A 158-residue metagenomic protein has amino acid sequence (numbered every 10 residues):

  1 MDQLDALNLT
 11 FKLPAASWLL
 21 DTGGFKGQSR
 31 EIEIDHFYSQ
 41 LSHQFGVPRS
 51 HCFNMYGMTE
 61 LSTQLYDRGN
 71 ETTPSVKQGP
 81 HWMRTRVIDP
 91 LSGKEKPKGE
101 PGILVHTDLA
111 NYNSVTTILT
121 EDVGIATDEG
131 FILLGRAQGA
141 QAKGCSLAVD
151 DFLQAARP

Functional and structural regions predicted by a protein language model:
M1-P158: Active-site glycine/GP-rich loop and adjacent strand/helix microenvironment that borders small-molecule binding pockets
